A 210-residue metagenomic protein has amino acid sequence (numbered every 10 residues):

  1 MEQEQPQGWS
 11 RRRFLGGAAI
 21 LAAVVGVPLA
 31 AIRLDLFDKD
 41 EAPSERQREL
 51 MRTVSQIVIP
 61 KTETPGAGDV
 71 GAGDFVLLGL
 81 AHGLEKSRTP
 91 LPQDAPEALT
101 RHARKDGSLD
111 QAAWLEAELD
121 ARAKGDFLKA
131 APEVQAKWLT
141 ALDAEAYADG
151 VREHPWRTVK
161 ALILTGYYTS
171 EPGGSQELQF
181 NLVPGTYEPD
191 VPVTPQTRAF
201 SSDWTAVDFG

Functional and structural regions predicted by a protein language model:
E2-A22: N-terminal secretory signal peptides and thylakoid transit peptides that target proteins across membranes
G8-R11, P43-M51: Onset of an N-terminal alpha helix
V24-I32: Hydrophobic alpha-helical membrane-insertion segments, chiefly the h-region of N-terminal signal peptides
L34-R46: Ser/Thr/Pro/Gly-rich low-complexity linker/stalk segments immediately outside membranes or between
E49-L50, T64, G68-G210: Mature-region segments of soluble proteins
R52-I59: Mature N-terminal segment immediately following signal peptide/propeptide cleavage in secreted/periplasmic
